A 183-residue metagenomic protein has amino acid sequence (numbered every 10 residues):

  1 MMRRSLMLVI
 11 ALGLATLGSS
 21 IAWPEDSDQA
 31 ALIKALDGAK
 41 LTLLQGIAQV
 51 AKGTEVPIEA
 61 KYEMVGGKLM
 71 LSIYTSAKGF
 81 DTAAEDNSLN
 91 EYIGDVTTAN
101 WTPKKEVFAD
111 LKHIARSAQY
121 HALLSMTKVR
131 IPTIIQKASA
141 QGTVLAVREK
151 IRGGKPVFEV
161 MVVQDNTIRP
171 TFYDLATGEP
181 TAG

Functional and structural regions predicted by a protein language model:
M2-S5, I21-G183: Long, terminal "pre-/pro-" and other extracytoplasmic accessory regions that lie outside the mature folded/catalytic
V9-G18: Bacterial N-terminal signal peptides
